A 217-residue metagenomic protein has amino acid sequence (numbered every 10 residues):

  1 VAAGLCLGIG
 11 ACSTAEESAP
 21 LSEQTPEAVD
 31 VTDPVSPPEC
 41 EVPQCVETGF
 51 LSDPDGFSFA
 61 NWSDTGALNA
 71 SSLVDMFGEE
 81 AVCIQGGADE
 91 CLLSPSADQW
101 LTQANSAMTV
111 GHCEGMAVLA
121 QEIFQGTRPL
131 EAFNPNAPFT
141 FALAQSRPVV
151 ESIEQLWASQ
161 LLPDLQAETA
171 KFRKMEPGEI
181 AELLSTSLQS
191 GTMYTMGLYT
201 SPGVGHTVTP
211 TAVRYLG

Functional and structural regions predicted by a protein language model:
V1-G4: Sec-dependent N-terminal signal peptides
G8-A11: C-terminal motif of bacterial Sec signal peptides marking the signal peptidase cleavage site
S13-E16: Bacterial signal peptide processing site
A19-P20, C113, P210: Residue-level detector of buried hydrophobic side-chain packing in well-ordered secondary-structure elements
A19-Q44: Post-signal peptide N-terminal segment of mature Sec-exported envelope proteins
T25, V118, E122, Y215: Residue-level marker of positions within ordered structural domains that often coincide with functionally constrained
T48, S52-P177: Cysteine-nucleophile protease catalytic domains, especially the papain-like/related folds used in DUB/UBL proteases
K171-G217: Active-site-adjacent substructure of cysteine-protease-like catalytic cores
